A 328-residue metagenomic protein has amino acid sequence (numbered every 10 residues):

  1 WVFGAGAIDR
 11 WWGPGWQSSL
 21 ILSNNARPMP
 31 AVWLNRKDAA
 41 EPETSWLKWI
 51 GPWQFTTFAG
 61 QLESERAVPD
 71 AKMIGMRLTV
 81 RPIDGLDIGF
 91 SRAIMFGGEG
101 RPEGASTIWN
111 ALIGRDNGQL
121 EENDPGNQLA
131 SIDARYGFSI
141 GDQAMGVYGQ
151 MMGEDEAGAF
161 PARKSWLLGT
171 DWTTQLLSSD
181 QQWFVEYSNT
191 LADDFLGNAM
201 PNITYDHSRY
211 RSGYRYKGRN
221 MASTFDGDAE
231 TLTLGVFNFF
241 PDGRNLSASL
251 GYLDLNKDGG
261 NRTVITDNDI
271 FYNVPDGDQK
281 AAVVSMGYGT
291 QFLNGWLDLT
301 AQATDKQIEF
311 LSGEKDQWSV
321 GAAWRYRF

Functional and structural regions predicted by a protein language model:
W1-L62, P69-A71, G75-E99, F184-L196: Outer membrane beta-barrel
F3-A5, F55-T57, L78, I88-F90 (+8 more regions): Membrane-embedded beta-strand positions of outer-membrane beta-barrel proteins
A7-W11, D38, A59-E65, I94-F96 (+8 more regions): Transmembrane beta-strands of outer-membrane beta-barrel pores
N25-N35, D70-I74, G126-A130, A162-W166 (+3 more regions): Residues that define the transmembrane beta-barrel architecture of outer-membrane proteins
W33-N35, R77-T79, D133-R135, G169-W172 (+3 more regions): Outer-membrane beta-barrel architecture
D38-Q54, G85, S139-M145, T174-Q182 (+2 more regions): Short loop/turn motifs that connect adjacent beta-strands in outer-membrane beta-barrel proteins
L78, R211, T290-L293, E314-F328: Outer-membrane beta-barrel "beta-signal"
G98-E122, M145-G146, Q150-V274: Extracellular/periplasmic loop regions
